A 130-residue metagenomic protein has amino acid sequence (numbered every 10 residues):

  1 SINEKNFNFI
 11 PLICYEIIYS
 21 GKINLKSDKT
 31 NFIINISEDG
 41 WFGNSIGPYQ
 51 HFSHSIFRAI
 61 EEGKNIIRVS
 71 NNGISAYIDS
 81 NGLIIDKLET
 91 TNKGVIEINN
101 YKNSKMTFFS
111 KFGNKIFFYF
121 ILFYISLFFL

Functional and structural regions predicted by a protein language model:
S1-L130: Solvent-exposed soluble domains appended to multi-pass membrane proteins
